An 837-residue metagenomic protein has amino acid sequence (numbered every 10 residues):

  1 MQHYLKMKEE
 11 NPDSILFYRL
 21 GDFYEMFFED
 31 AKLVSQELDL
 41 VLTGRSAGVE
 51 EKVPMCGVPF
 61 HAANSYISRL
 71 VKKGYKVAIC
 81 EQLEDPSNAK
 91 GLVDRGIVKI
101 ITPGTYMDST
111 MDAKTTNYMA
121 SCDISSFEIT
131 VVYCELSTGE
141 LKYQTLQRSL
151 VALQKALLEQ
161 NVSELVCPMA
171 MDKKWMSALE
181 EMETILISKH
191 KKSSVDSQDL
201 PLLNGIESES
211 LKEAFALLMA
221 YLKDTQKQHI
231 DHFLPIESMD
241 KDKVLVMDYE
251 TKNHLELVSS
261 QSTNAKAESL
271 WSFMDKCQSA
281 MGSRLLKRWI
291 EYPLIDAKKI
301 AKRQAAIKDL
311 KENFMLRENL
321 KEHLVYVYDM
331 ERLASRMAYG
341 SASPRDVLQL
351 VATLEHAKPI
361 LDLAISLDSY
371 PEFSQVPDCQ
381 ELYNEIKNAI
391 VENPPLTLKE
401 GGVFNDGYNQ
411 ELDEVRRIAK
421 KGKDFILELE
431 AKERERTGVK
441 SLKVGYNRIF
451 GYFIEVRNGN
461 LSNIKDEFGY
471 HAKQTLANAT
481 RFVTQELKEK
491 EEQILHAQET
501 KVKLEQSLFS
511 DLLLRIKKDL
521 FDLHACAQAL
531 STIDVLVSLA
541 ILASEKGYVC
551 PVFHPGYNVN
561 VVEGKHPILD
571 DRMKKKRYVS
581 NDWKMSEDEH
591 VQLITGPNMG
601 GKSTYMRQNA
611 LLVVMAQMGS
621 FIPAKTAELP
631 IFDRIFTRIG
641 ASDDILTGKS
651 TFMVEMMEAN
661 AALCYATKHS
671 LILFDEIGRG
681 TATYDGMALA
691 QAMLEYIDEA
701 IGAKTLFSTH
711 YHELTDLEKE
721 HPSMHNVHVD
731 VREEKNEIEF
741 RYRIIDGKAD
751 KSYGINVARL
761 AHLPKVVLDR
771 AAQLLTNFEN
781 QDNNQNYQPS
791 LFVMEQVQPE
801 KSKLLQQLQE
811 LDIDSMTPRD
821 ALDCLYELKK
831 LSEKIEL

Functional and structural regions predicted by a protein language model:
M1-D309, E322-V325, D329-A338, A342-A431 (+2 more regions): Charged catalytic and DNA/RNA-contacting regions of genome-maintenance and nucleic-acid-processing enzymes
F28-A31, S208, Q278, S283 (+6 more regions): ATPase nucleotide-binding head domains, primarily ABC-like/P-loop NTPase cores
R45-C56, K142, D199-I206, V258 (+10 more regions): Short hinge/gating elements
C80, P103-M111, H229, D368-S369 (+6 more regions): Active-site phosphate-binding and catalytic loops of NTP-dependent enzymes
S194-S197, V246, A352-D424, E428 (+3 more regions): Amphipathic heptad-repeat alpha-helical coiled-coil/stalk segments that mediate oligomerization, filament/stalk
Y339, S343, T353-H356, D406-G407 (+2 more regions): Charged, surface-exposed helical/loop "interaction arms" that form contiguous linear patches used for dimerization
S343, E827-E833: Short, small/acidic-rich helices and loops at N termini and domain boundaries of DNA replication/processing enzymes
Q474-L514: Extended, charged coiled-coil "arm/hinge" scaffolds of SMC/Rad50-like chromosome-maintenance ATPases and other large
